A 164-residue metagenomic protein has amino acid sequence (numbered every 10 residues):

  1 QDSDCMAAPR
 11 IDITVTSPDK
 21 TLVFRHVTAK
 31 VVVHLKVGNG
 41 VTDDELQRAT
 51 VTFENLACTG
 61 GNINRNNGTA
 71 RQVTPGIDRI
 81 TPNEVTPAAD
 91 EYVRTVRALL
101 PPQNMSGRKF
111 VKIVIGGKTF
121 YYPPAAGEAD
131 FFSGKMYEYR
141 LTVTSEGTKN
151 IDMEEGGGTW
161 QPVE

Functional and structural regions predicted by a protein language model:
Q1-E45, E84-P102, G107, A125-K135 (+4 more regions): Short, low-hydrophobicity acidic/polar segments
G40-D78: Short, ordered, surface-exposed loop/turn motifs in non-cytosolic proteins
L56-A57, N64, Q72, Q103 (+3 more regions): Compositionally biased, low-complexity repeat tracts
T74-A88: Low-complexity "stalk/linker" and mucin-like segments enriched in Ser/Thr/Pro/Ala/Gly
S106-G116: Short, aromatic- and glycine-rich surface loops/edge beta-strands on solvent-exposed regions
G117-Y122: Short acidic/polar inter-strand loop motif in beta-rich domains
